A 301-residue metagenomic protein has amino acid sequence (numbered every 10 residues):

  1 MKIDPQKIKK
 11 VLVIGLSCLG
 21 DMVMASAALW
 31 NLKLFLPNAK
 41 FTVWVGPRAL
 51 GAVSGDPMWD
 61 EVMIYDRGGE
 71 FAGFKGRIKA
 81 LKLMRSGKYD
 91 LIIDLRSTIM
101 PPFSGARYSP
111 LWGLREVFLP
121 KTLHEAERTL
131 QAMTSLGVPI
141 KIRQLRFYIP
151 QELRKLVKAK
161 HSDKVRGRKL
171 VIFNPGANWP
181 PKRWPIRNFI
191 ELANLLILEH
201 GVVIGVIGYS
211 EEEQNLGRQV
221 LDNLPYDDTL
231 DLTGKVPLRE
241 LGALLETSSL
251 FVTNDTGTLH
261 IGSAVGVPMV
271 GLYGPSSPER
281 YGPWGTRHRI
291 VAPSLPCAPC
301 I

Functional and structural regions predicted by a protein language model:
M1-I301: Catalytic machinery of carbohydrate-active enzymes, primarily nucleotide-sugar-dependent glycosyltransferases
